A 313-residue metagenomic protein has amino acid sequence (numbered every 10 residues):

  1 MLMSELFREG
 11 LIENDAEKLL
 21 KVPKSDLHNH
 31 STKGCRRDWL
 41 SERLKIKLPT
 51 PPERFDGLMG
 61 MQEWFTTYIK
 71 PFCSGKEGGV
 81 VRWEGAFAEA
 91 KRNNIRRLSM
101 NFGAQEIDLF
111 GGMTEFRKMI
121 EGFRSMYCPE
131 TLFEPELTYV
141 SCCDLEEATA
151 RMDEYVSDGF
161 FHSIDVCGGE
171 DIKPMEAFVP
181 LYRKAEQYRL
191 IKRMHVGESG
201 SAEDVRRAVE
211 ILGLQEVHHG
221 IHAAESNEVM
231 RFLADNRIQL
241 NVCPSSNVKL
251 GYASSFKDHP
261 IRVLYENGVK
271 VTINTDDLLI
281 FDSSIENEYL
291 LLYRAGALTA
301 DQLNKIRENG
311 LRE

Functional and structural regions predicted by a protein language model:
M1-L190, S199-R207, I211-E216, H222-Q239 (+1 more regions): Metal-cofactor-binding active-site regions of metalloenzymes
